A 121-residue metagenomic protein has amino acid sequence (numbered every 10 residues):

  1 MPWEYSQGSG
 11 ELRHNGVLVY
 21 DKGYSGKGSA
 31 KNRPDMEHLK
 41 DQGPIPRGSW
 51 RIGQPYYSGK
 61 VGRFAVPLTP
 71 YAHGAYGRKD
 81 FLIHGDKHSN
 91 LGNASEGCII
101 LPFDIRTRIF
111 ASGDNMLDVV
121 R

Functional and structural regions predicted by a protein language model:
M1-E96, I105-R121: Cell wall/extracellular polymer interaction/catalysis modules
